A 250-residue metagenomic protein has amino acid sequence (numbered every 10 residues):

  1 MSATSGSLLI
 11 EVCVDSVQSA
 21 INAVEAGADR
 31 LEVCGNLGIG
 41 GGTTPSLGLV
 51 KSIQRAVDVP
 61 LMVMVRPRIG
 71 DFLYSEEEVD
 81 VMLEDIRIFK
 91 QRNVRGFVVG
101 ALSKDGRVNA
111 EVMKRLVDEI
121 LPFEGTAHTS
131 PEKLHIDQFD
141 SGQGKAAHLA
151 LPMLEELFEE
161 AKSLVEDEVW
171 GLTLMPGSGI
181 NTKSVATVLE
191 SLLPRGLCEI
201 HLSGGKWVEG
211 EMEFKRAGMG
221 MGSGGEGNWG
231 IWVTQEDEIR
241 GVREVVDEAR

Functional and structural regions predicted by a protein language model:
M1-D29, N36-G42: N-terminal pre-domain/capping segments
S2-V17, V65-L83, L102-R107, T126-P131 (+1 more regions): Active-site mouth loops of central-metabolism enzymes
L8-V14, L31-V33, I53, L61-V65 (+5 more regions): Hydrophobic faces of well-ordered beta-strands that scaffold small-molecule active sites in alpha/beta enzyme cores
D15-A26, D71-I88, E132-K133, M153-E159 (+2 more regions): Catalytic cores of alpha/beta
A28, D58, N93-V94, P122 (+2 more regions): A structural motif
D29-A56, P67-Y74, G96-E111, G142-H148: Glycine-rich, proline-tolerant flexible connector loops at the mouths of alpha/beta enzymes
I39, V99-R107, P131-F158, W170-M175 (+2 more regions): Glycine/Thr-rich beta-alpha phosphate-binding loop at enzyme active sites
G42-I69, V108-T129, L151-V185, G227-R250: Alpha-helix-loop-beta-strand connector modules within alpha/beta enzyme cores
